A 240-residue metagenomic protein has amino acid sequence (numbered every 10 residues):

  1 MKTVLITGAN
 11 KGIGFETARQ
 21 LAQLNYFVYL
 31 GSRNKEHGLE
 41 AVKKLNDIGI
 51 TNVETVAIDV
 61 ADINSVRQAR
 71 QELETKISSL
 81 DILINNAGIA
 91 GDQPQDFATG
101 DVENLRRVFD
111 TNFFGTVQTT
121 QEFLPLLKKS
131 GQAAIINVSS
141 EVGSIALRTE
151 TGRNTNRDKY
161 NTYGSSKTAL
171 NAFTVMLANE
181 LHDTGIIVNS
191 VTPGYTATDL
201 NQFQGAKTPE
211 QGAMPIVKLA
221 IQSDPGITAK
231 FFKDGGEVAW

Functional and structural regions predicted by a protein language model:
M1-Y29: Canonical Rossmann dinucleotide-binding motif of NAD(H)/NADP(H)-dependent dehydrogenases/reductases, specifically
L24-E40: Conserved glycine-rich Rossmann-like NAD(P)H-binding loop of the short-chain dehydrogenase/reductase
K35, V56-A69: The beta1-alpha1 cofactor-binding region of Rossmann-like NAD(H)/NADP(H)-dependent oxidoreductases
I50-N52, E72-N85, G91-Q93, D101: A glycine-rich helix->loop->beta "capping" turn within Rossmann-like NAD(P)(H)-dependent oxidoreductase domains
I84, T119-F123, L127, F173-T174 (+1 more regions): Hydrophobic positions on the long internal alpha-helix of Rossmann-like NAD(P)-dependent oxidoreductase domains
I89, Q93-F109, K128, Q132-H182: Catalytic loop of short-chain dehydrogenase/reductase
T168, D183, S190-V191, T198 (+1 more regions): C-terminal helical subdomain
